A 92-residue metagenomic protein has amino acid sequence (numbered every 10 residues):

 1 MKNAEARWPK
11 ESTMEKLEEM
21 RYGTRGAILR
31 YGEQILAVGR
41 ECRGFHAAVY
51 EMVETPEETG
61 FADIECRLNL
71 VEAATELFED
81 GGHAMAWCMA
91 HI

Functional and structural regions predicted by a protein language model:
K2-I35: Negatively charged, low-complexity tracts enriched in Asp/Glu with abundant Ser/Thr
R25-M52: Amphipathic, interaction-prone secondary-structure segments
A48-A62, F78: Short beta-strand segments and strand-loop junctions that repeat across beta-rich extracellular domains
F61-G81: A short, exposed loop/beta-hairpin motif centered on an aromatic-Gly-Thr core
A90-I92: Short arginine-rich
